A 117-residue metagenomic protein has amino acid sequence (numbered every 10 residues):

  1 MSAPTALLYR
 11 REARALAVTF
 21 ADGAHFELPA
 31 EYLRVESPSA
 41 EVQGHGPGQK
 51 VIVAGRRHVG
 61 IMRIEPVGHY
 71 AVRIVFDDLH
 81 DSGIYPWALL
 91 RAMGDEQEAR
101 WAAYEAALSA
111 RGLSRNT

Functional and structural regions predicted by a protein language model:
M1-T117: Motif-centric detector for short Cys/His coordination patterns
